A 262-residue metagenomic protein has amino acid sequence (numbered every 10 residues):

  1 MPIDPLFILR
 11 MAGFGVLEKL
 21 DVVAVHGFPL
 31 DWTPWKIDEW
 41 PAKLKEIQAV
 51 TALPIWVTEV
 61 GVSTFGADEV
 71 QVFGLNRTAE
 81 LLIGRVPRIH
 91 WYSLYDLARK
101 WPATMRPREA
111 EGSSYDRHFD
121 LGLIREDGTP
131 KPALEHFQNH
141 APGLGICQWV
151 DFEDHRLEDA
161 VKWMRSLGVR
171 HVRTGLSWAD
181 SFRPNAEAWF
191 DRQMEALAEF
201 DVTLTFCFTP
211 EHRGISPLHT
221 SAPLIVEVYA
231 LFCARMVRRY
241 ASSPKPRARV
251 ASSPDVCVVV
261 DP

Functional and structural regions predicted by a protein language model:
M1-L6, F28-W40, S63-E69, L97-R99 (+4 more regions): Acidic-and-aromatic substrate-binding clefts and catalytic sites of carbohydrate-active enzymes
M1-N76, R85, A110-D116, L123 (+6 more regions): Noncatalytic carbohydrate-binding groove/subsite architecture in carbohydrate-active enzymes
M1-P2, K100, V161-P262: Substrate-binding cleft and catalytic face of glycoside hydrolase catalytic domains, especially the flexible beta-alpha
D21-V25, I55-T58, P87-W91, L144-Q148 (+3 more regions): Hydrophobic faces of well-ordered beta-strands that scaffold small-molecule active sites in alpha/beta enzyme cores
P41-I47, A79, L134, V161-M164 (+1 more regions): Short amphipathic alpha-helical segments and helix-helix/interface helices
A67-F73, L81-V86, H90-W163, R183 (+4 more regions): Aromatic-rich peripheral "rim/lid" segments of glycoside hydrolase catalytic domains that contact and position glycan
